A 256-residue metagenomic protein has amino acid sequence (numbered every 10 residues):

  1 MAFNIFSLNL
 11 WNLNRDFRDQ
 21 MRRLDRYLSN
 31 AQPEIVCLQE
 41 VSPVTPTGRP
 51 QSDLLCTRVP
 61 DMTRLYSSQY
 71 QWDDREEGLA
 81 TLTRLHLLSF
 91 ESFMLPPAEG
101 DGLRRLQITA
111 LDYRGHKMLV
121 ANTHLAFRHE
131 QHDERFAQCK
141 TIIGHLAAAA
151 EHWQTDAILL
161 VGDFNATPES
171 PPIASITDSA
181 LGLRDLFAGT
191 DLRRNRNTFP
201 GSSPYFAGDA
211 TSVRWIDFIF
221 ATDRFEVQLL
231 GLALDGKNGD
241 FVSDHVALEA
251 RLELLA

Functional and structural regions predicted by a protein language model:
A2, F17, I35, Q39-L125 (+1 more regions): Structured beta-strand-rich core segments of catalytic domains in phosphoester-bond hydrolases
N4-L10, L24-R49, L82, T109 (+5 more regions): Active-site beta-strand/loop signature of hydrolases that rely on acidic residues for catalysis
I5-M21, P43, E99, A126-E134: Acidic/histidine-rich helix-loop elements that form or flank divalent-metal/phosphate-binding sites at the catalytic
W11-N12, L88, A126, L192 (+1 more regions): Active-site/binding-pocket entry motifs
D16-R23, T47, Q51, D101-L103 (+4 more regions): Soluble or luminal CAZymes and related metallo-dependent hydrolases
Y27, L54-M62, H145, A149 (+1 more regions): Alpha-helical structural signal in soluble globular domains
T47-G48, M62-T83, G102, W153-T155 (+2 more regions): Active site of divalent-metal-dependent phosphoester/diester hydrolases
L125-I142, T167-T177: Active-site-proximal segments of metal-dependent phosphoesterases and phosphodiesterases across multiple
